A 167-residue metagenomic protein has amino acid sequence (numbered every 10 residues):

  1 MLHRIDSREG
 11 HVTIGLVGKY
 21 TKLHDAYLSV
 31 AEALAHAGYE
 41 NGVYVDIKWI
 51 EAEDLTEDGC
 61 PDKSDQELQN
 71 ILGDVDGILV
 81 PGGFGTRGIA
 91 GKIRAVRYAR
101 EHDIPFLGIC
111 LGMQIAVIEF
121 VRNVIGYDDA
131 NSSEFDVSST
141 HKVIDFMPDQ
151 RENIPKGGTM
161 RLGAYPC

Functional and structural regions predicted by a protein language model:
M1-C167: N-terminal beta1-alpha1 cap of cysteine-dependent amidohydrolase-like domains
